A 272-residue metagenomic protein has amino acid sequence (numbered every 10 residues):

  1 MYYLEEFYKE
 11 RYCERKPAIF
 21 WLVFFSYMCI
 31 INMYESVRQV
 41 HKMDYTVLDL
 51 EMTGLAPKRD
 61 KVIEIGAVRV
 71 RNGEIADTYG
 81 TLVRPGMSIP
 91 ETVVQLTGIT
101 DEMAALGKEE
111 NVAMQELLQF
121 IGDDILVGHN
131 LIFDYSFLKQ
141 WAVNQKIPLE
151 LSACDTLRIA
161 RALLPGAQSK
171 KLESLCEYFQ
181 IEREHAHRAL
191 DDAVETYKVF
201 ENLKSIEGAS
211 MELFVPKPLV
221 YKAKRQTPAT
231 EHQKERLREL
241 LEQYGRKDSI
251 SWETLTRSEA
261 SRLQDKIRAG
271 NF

Functional and structural regions predicted by a protein language model:
Y2-Y3, K9-Y12, I19, S26-E35 (+1 more regions): Short, positively charged and aromatic/hydrophobic N-terminal segments
W21, M33-L151, P165-H187, E212-L213: Conserved non-catalytic scaffold segment of RNase H-like nuclease domains
Y34-S36, V199-F272: Acidic two-metal-ion nuclease catalytic site recognized across multiple nuclease folds, prominently DnaQ/RNase D-T
M52-G54, R158, E195: Short, glycine/acidic-enriched loop or turn micro-motifs at the edges of active sites
P148-A160: Conserved beta-strand -> loop -> alpha-helix junction used to position metal-binding or nucleic-acid-contacting
R188-F200: Acidic, divalent-metal-coordinating active-site segment for phosphoryl/phosphodiester hydrolysis, typified by short
